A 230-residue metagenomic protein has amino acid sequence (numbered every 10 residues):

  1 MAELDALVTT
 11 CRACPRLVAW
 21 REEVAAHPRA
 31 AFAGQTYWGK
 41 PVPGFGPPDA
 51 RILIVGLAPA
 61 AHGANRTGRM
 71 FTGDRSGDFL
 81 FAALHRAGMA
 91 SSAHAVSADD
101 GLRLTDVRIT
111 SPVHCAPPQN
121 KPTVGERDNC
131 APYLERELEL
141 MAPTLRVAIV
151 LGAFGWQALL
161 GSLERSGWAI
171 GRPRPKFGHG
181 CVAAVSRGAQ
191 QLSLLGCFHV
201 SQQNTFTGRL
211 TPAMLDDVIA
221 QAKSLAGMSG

Functional and structural regions predicted by a protein language model:
M1-A183, G188-M228: A polyanion-binding, active-site-adjacent surface
